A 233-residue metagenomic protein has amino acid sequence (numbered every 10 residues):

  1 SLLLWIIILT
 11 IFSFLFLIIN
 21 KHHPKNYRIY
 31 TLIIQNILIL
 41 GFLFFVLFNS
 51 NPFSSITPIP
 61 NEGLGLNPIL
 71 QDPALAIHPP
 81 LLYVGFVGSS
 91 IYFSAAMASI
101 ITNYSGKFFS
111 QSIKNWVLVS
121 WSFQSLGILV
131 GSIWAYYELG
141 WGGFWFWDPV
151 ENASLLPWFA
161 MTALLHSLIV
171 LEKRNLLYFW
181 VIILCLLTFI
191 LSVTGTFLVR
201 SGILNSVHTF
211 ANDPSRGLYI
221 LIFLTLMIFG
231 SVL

Functional and structural regions predicted by a protein language model:
S1-L233: Polytopic transmembrane helical bundles with strong interfacial aromatic enrichment
